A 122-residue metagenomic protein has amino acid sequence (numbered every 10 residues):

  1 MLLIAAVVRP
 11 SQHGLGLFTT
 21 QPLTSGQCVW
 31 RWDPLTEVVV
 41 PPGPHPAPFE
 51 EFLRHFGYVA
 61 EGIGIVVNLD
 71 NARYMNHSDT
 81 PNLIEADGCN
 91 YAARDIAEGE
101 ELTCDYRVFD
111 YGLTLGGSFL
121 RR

Functional and structural regions predicted by a protein language model:
M1-R122: Conserved catalytic SET/PR domain of SAM-dependent protein methyltransferases, capturing the structural core that binds
